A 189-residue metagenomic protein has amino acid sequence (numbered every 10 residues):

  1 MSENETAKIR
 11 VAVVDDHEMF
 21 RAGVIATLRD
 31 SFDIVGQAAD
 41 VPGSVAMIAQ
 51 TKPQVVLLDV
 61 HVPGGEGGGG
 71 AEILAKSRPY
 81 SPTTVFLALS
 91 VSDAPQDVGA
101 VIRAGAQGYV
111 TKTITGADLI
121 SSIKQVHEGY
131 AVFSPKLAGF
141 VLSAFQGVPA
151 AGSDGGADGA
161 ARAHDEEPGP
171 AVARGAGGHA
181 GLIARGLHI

Functional and structural regions predicted by a protein language model:
M1-R10: Non-catalytic signal-transmission and effector/linker regions of two-component phosphorelay proteins
D16, L89-D93, K112-I114: Conserved active-site segment of CheY-like receiver
E18-G36: Two-component/phosphorelay signaling modules centered on CheY-like receiver
F32-V41, M47: Short hydrophobic/Thr-rich beta-strand motif most characteristic of the beta2 strand and flanking loop of CheY-like
A46, G67-T83: Short amphipathic alpha-helix used as the core "switch/output" element in two-component signaling
Q54, H61-G64: The short loop immediately C-terminal to the conserved phospho-acceptor aspartate in CheY-like receiver
D59-H61, S90: Active-site residues of response regulator receiver
D97-R103, G108, K112-R174, G178: Short, flexible helix-to-coil linker/hinge segments that flank and couple to helix-turn-helix
